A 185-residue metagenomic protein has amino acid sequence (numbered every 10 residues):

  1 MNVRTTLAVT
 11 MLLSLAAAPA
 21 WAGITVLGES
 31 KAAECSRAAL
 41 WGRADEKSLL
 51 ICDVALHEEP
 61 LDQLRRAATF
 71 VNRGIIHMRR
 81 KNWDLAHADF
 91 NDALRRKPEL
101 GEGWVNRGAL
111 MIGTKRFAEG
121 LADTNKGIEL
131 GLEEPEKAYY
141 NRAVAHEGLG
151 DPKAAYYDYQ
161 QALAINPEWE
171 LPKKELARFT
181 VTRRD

Functional and structural regions predicted by a protein language model:
G28, Q63, A67, G101-E102 (+2 more regions): Helix-start (N-cap) detector for alpha-helical repeat units in TPR-like alpha-solenoids, especially tetratricopeptide
E58, D62, R96, L130-G131 (+1 more regions): Structural marker of alpha-solenoid helical repeat scaffolds
R79, G113-T114, G148, E175-R183: Register position in tetratricopeptide repeats
